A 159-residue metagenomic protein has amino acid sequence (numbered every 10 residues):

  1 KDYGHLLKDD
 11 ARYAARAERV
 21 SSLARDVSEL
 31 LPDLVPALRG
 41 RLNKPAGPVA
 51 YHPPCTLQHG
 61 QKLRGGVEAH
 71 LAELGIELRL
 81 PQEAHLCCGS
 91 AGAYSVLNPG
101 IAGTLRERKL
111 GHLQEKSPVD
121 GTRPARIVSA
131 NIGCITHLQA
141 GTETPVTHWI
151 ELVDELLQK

Functional and structural regions predicted by a protein language model:
K1-K159: Iron-sulfur cluster-binding electron-transfer modules in prokaryotic oxidoreductases
